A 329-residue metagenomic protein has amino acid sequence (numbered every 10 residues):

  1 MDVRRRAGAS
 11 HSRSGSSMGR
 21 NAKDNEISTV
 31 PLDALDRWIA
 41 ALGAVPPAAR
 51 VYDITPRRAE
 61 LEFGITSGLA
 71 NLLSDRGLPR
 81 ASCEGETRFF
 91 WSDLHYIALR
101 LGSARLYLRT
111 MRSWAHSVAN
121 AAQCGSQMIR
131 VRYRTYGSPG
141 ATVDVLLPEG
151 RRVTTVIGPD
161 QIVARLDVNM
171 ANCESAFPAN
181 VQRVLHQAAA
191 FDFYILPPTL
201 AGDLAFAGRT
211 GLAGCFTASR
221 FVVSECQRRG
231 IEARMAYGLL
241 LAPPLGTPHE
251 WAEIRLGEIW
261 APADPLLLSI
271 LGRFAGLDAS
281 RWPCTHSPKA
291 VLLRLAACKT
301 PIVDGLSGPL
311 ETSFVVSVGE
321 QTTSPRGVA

Functional and structural regions predicted by a protein language model:
D2-M18, A22-I54, R58, I65 (+5 more regions): His-Asp-centered catalytic microenvironments across diverse enzyme cores, prominently the transglutaminase-like
I65-E84: Major-groove DNA-recognition helix of helix-turn-helix-type DNA-binding domains
R80-L101: Short helix-start
T87, L239-L240: Conserved beta-strand edge residues that scaffold enzyme active sites
R132-G214, F221, R228-R229, P288-R326: Secondary-structure boundary elements
L196-P197, A236-L239: Surface-exposed patches in mature extracellular/periplasmic domains of secreted proteins
Q227-M235: A non-catalytic structural micro-motif
